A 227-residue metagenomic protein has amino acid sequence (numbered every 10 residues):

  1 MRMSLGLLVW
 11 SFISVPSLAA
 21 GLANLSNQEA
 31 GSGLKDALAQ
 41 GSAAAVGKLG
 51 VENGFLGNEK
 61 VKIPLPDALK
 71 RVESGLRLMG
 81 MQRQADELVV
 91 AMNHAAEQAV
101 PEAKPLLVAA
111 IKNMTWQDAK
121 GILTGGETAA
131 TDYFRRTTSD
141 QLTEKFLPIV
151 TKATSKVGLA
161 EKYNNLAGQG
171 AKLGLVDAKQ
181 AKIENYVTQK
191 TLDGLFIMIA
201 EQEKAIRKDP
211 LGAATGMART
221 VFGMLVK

Functional and structural regions predicted by a protein language model:
S4-S14: Bacterial N-terminal signal peptides
V15-A19: Sec/Tat signal peptide C-region and signal peptidase I cleavage site
A20-A91: N-terminal Sec/ER secretory leader and immediately downstream segment of secreted/extracellular precursors
A45, T115, P210: Residue-level signature of catalytic and energy-coupling elements of molecular machines, predominantly ATP/GTP-dependent
L49, Q98, E102, D132 (+1 more regions): Alpha-helical transmembrane segments and their juxtamembrane interface "caps" in small multi-pass membrane proteins
Q82-A153: Mid-length scaffold segments of soluble, non-membrane domains
I149-L195: An amphipathic alpha-helical core segment
G194-K227: A cross-kingdom marker for long, charged
